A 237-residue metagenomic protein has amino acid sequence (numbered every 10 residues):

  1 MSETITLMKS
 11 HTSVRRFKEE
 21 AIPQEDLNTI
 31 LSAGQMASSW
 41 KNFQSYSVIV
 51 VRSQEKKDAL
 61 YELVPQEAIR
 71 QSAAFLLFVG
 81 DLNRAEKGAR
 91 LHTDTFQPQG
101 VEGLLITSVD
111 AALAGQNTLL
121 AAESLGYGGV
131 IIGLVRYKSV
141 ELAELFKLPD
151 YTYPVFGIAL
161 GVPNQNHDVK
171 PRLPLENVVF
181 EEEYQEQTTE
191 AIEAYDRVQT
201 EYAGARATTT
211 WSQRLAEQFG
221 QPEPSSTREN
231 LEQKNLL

Functional and structural regions predicted by a protein language model:
M1-L237: Acidic, surface-exposed loops and disordered segments
